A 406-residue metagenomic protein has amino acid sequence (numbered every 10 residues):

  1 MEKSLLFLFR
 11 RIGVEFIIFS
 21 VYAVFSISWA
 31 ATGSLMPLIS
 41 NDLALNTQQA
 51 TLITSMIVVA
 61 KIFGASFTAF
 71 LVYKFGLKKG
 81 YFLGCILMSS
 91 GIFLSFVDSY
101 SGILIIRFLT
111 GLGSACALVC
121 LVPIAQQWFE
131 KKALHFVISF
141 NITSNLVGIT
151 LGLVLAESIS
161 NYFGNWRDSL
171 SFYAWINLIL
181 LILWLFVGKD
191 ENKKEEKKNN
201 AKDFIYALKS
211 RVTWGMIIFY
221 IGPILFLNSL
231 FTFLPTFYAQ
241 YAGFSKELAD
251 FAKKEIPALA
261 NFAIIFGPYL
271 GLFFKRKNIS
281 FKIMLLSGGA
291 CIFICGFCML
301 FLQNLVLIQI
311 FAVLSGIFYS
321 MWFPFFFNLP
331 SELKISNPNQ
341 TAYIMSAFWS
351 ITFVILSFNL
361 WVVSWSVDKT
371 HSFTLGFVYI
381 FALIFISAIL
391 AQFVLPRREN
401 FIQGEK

Functional and structural regions predicted by a protein language model:
E2-L8, K189-I217: Juxtamembrane intracellular "pre-TM" segments in multi-pass secondary transporters
T32-M36, R211-Y269, F323: Extracytoplasmic gate region of multi-pass secondary transporters
F63-Y100: Conserved MFS/SLC helix-loop-helix module at the cytosolic interface between two early adjacent transmembrane helices
Y100, F136-N192: Helix-loop-helix hairpin linking two adjacent transmembrane segments in secondary transporters
I106-N145: Cytoplasmic helix-loop-helix junction between adjacent transmembrane helices in 12-TM secondary transporters
C116-F129, M321-S336: Intracellular juxtamembrane helix-capping segments at the cytosolic ends of symmetry-related transmembrane helices
N278-F326: C-terminal transmembrane helical hairpin of 12-TM major facilitator-type secondary transporters
L333-S372: A late C-terminal transmembrane helix in Major Facilitator Superfamily
